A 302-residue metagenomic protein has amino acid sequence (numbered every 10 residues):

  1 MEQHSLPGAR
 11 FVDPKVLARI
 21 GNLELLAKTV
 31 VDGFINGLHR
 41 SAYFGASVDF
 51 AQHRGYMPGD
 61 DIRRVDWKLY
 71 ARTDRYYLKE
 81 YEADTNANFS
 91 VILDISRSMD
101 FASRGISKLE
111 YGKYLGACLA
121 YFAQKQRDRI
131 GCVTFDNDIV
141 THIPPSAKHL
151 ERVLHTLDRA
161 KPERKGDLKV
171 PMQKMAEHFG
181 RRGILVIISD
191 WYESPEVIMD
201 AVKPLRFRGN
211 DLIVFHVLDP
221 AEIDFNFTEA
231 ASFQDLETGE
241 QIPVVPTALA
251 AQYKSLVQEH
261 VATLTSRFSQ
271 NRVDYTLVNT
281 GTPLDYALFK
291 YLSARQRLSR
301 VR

Functional and structural regions predicted by a protein language model:
M1-A42, Q52, D61, E177-G183 (+1 more regions): Von Willebrand factor type A / integrin I
M1-P144, V186-S189, S194-E196, D200-P204 (+3 more regions): An amphipathic, basic-hydrophobic helix/alpha-beta surface used to engage anionic, phosphate-rich ligands or surfaces
M99, S103, L157-K161, A248 (+1 more regions): Short amphipathic alpha-helical interaction patches enriched in hydrophobic/aromatic residues with interspersed Lys/Arg
E110, P162-K169, Y192, S255-Q258: Conserved phosphate-coordination/catalytic loops
Y114-C118, G166-Q173, E196, A262 (+1 more regions): Short, contiguous clusters of charged residues that form electrostatic/catalytic patches at enzyme active sites, used
T141-P145, E151, H155-T156, E240: Mobile active-site "lid"/loop adjacent to the S-adenosyl-L-methionine
H149-V186, P195-E196, L218-D219: Von Willebrand factor
